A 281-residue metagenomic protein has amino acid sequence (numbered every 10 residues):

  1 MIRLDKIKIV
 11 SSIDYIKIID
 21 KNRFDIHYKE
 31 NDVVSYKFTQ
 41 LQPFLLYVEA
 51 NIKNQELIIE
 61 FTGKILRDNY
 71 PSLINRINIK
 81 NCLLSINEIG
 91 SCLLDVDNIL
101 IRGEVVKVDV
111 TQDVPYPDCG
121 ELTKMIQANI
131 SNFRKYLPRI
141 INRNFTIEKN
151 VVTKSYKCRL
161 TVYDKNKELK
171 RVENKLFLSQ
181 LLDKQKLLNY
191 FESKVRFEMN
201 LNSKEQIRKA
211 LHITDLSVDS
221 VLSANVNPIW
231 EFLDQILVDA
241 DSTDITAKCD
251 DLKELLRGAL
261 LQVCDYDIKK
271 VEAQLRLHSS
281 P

Functional and structural regions predicted by a protein language model:
M1-H278: Structured, helix-rich domain cores that form ligand/interaction pockets
P281: Helix-turn-helix DNA-binding segment
